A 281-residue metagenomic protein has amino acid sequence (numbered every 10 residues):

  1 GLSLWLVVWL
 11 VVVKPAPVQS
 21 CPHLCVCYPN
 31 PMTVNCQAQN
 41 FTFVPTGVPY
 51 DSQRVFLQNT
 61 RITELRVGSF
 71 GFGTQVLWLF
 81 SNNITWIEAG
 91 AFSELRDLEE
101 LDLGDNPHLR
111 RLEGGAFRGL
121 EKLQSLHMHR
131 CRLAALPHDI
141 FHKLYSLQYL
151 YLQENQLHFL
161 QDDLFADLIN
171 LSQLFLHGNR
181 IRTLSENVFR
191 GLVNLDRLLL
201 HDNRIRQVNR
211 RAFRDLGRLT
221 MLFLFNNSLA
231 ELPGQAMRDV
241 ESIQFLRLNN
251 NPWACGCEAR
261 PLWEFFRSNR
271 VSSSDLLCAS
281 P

Functional and structural regions predicted by a protein language model:
G1-C21, C27-T33, Q244-P281: Membrane-proximal C-terminal cap and juxtamembrane stalk of leucine-rich repeat ectodomains
P29-N83, G104: LRR N-terminal entry segment and analogous cap-like coil->beta motifs
V34, Q53-L57, Q75-L79, L98-L103 (+6 more regions): Conserved hydrophobic beta-strand positions in leucine-rich repeat
Q39, T60, N82, N106-P107 (+6 more regions): Consensus "Asn ladder" position of solenoid repeat domains
T42, T63, T85, L109-R110 (+9 more regions): Leucine-rich repeat
V48-P49, G68-G71, A91-F92, A116-F117 (+7 more regions): Hydrophobic anchor residues at the C-terminal helix/turn of individual leucine-rich repeat
G71-Y149: A generic tandem-repeat structural signature
